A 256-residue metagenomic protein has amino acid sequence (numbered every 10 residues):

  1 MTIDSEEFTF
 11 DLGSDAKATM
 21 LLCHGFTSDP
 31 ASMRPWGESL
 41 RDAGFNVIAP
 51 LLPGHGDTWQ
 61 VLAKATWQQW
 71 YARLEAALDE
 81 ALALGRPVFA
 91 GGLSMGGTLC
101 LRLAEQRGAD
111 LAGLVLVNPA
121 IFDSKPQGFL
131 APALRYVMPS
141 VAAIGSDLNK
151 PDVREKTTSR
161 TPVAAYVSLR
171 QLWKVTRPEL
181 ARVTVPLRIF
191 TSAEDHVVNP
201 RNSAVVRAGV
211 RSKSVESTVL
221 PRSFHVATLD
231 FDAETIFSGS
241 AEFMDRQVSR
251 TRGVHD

Functional and structural regions predicted by a protein language model:
T27-E38: The serine-hydrolase catalytic nucleophile loop
R41-W59: Conserved alpha/beta-hydrolase
G92-G96, C100: Gly/Ala-rich beta-loop-alpha elbow adjacent to hydrolase catalytic centers
V115-K125: Active-site nucleophile loop of the alpha/beta-hydrolase fold
V183, I189-T191, D195: Short beta-strand/loop motif that positions the catalytic acidic residue of the alpha/beta-hydrolase fold
H196-N202: Conserved alpha/beta-hydrolase "acid-adjacent" motif
A204, A208-V226: Catalytic histidine neighborhood in serine/cysteine hydrolases with alpha/beta-hydrolase-type architecture
P221-D256: Catalytic active-site module of serine/aspartate enzymes centered on a nucleophile-bearing elbow/loop
